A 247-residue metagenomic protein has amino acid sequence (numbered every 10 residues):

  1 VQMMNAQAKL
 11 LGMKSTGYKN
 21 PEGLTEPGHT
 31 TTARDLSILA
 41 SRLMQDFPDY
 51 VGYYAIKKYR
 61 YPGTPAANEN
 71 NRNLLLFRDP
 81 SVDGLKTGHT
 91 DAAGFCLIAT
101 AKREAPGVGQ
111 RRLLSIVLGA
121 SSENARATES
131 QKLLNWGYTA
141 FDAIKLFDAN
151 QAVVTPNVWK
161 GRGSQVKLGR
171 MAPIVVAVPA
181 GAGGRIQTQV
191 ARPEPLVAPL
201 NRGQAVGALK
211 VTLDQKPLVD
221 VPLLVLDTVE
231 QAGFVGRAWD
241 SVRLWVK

Functional and structural regions predicted by a protein language model:
V1-G17: Short, charged, amphipathic alpha-helices and their helix-cap/turn boundaries
M13, G17, G28-K247: Domain-terminus/edge residues, biased toward the C-terminal soluble/receptor-binding domains of extracytoplasmic
P21-P27: Conserved short loop/turn motifs at secondary-structure junctions
